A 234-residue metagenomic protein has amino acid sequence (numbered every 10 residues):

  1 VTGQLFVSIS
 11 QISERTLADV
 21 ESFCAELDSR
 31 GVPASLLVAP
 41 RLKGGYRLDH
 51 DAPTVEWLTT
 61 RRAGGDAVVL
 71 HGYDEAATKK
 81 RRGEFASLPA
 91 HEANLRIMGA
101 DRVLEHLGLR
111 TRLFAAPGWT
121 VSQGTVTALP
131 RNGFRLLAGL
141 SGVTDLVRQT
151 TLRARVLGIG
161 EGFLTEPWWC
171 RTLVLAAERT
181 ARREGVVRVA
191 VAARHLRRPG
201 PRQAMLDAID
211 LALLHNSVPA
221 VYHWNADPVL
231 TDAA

Functional and structural regions predicted by a protein language model:
V1-G64, R202: Active-site beta->alpha N-cap acidic-glycine motif
I12, A39-K43, Y73-E75, W119 (+4 more regions): Active-site beta-loop-alpha junctions enriched in small/polar residues
V20-E21, A25, S122-G133: Distinct, well-ordered alpha-helical segments
P33, L37-T125, V186-A193: Metal-dependent polysaccharide deacetylase catalytic core of the NodB/CE4 family, i.e., the active-site-bearing domain
A34-S35, L136, V186, V191-A234: C-terminal domain-boundary segment and adjacent tail
G44-D49, W119, E161-C170, H195-R202: Active-site glycine- and acidic-residue-rich loops that bind and position anionic ligands or nucleotide-like cofactors
A76-E105, T144-R183, P201-Q203: Alpha-helical scaffold elements lining the catalytic groove of polysaccharide deacetylases
P130-D145: Acidic, His- and aromatic-enriched active-site or binding-groove loops in soluble protein domains that engage sugars
